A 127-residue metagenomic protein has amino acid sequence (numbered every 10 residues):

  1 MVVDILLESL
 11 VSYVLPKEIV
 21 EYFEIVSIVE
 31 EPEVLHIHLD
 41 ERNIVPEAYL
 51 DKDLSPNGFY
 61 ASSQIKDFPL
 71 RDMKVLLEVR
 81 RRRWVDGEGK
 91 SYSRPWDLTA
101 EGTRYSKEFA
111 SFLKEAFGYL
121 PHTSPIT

Functional and structural regions predicted by a protein language model:
M1-E24, I28-H36, D40-I44: Long C-terminal interaction/binding lobes of large macromolecular proteins
V2-S9, K52-N57, P95: A generic short-segment signal for beta-strand/edge and adjacent turn/coil regions
E24, I28, L39-R42, Y49-D53 (+4 more regions): General "foldedness" signal
V34, H38-V85: N-terminal juxtadomain amphipathic helix that follows a signal peptide/anchor or precedes a small N-terminal auxiliary
Q64-T127: Short, positively charged, Gly/Tyr-enriched micro-motifs that form contact patches at catalytic or ligand/partner
